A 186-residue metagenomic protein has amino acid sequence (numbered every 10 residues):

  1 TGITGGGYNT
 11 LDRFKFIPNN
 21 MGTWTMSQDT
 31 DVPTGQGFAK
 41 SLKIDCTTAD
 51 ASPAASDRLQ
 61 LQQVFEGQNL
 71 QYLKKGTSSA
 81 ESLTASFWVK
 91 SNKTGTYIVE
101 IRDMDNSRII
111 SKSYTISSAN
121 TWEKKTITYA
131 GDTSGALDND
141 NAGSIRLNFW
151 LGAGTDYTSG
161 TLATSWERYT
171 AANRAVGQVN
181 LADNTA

Functional and structural regions predicted by a protein language model:
T1-A186: Extracellular and organelle-lumenal recognition/adhesion modules and their flexible linkers in secreted
